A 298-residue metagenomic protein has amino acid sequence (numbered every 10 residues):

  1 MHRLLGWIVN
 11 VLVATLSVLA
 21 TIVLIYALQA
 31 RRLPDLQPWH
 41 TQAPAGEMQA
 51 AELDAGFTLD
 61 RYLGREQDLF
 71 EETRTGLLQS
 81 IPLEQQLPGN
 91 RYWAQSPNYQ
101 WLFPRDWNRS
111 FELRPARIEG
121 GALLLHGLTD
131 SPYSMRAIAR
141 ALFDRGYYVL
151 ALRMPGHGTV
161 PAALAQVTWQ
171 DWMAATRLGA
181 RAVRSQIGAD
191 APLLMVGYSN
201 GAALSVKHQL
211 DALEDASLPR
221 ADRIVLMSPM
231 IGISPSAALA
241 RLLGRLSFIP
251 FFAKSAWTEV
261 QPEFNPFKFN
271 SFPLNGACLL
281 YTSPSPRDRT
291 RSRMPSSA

Functional and structural regions predicted by a protein language model:
H2-W93: N-terminal targeting or regulatory segments adjacent to alpha/beta-hydrolase or S9 domains
F103-Y147, A151: Short, surface-exposed "cap/lid" segments of acyl-processing enzymes
R153-G158, M230: Short beta-to-alpha linker loops that shape the active-site pocket of alpha/beta-hydrolase fold enzymes
T159-P192: Catalytic nucleophile-loop/oxyanion-hole region of alpha/beta-hydrolase and closely related hydrolase-like folds
V196-G201, S205: Gly/Ala-rich beta-loop-alpha elbow adjacent to hydrolase catalytic centers
K207-D222: Conserved hydrolase catalytic core segment
V225-S234: Active-site nucleophile loop of the alpha/beta-hydrolase fold
Y281-T290: Conserved small/polar residues in nucleotide/adenosyl-binding loops
